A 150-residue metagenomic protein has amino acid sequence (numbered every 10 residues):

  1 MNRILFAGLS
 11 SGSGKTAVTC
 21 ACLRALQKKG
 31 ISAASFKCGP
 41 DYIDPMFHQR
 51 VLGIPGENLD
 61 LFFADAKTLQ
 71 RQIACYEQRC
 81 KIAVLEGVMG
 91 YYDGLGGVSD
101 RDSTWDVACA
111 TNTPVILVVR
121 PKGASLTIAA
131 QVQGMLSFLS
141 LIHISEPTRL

Functional and structural regions predicted by a protein language model:
N2-A17, L23-T111, V119-L139: ATP-dependent carboxylate-amine ligase catalytic core
S140-L150: Residue-level detector of conserved catalytic or cofactor/ligand-binding positions in enzyme active sites
